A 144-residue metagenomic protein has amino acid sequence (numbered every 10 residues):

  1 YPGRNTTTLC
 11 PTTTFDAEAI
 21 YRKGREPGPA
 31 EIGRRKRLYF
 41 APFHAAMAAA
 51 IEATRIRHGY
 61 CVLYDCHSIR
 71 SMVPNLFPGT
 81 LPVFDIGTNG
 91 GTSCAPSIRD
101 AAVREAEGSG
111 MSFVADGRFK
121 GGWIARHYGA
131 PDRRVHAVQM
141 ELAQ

Functional and structural regions predicted by a protein language model:
Y1-L63, S68-A143: N-terminal catalytic or cofactor-binding beta/alpha core of small enzyme domains
